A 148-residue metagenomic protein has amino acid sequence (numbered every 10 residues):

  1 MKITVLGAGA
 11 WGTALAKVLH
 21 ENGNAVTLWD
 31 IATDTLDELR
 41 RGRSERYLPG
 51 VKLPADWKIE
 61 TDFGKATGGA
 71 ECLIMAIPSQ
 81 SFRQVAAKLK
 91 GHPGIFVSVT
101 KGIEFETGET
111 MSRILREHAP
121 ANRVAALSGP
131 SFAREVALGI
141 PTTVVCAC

Functional and structural regions predicted by a protein language model:
M1-V51, K58-T61: NAD(P)+-binding Rossmann beta1-loop-alpha1 motif at the extreme N-terminus of oxidoreductases
L53, F63-P141, C148: Rossmann-like NAD(P)(H) cofactor-binding subdomain of soluble oxidoreductases
